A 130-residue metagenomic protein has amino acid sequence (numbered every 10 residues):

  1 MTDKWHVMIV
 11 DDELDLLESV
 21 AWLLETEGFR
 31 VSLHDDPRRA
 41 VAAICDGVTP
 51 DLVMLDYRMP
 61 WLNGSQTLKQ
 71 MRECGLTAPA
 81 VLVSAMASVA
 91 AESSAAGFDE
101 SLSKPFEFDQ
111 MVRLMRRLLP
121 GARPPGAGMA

Functional and structural regions predicted by a protein language model:
E18-T26: Charged docking surfaces used in two-component/phosphorelay signaling
L33-L52: Acidic, metal-coordinating helix/loop segments flanking the phosphotransfer/catalytic sites of two-component signaling
C45-V48, Q70-T77, A96: Conserved phosphotransfer cores of two-component systems
D56: Active-site residues of response regulator receiver
M59: Receiver (REC) domain active-site loop signature in two-component systems and cognate sites in sensor histidine kinases
V81-V83: Hydrophobic/aromatic residues positioned on beta-strands within the core alpha/beta folds
F106-R117, R123: C-terminal output helix
